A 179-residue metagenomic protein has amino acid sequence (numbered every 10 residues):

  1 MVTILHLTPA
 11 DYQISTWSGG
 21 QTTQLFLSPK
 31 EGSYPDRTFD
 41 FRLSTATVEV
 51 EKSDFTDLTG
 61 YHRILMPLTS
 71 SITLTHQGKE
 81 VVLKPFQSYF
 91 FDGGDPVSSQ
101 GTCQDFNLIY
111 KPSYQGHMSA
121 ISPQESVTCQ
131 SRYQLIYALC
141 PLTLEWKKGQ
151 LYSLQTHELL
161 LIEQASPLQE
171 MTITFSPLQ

Functional and structural regions predicted by a protein language model:
M1-Q179: Jelly-roll (double-stranded beta-helix
